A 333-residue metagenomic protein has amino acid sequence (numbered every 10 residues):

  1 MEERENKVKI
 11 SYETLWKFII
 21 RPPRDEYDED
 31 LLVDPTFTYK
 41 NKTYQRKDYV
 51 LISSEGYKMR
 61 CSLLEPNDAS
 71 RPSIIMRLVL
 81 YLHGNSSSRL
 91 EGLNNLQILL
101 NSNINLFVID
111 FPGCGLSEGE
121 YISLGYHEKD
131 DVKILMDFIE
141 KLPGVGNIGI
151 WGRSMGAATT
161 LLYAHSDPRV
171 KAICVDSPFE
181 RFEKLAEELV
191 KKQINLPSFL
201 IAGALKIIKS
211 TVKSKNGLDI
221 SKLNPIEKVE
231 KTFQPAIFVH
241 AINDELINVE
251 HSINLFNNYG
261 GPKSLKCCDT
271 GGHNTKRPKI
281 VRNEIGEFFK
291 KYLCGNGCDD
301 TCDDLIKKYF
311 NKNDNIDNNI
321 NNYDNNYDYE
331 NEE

Functional and structural regions predicted by a protein language model:
M1-I52, S62, C302-D303, E333: An N-terminal hydrophobic leader/cap segment in hydrolases
L80, N85-I98: The serine-hydrolase catalytic nucleophile loop
L99-E118: Conserved alpha/beta-hydrolase
I122-P143: Alpha/beta-hydrolase active-site loop
L162-L218, E227: Hydrolase active-site cap/lid region
K231-F233, F238-H240, D244: Short beta-strand/loop motif that positions the catalytic acidic residue of the alpha/beta-hydrolase fold
Q234, N248-N257: Short alpha-helix in the alpha/beta-hydrolase fold that links the catalytic acid
G271-R282: Catalytic histidine-centered segment of alpha/beta-hydrolase-like enzymes
